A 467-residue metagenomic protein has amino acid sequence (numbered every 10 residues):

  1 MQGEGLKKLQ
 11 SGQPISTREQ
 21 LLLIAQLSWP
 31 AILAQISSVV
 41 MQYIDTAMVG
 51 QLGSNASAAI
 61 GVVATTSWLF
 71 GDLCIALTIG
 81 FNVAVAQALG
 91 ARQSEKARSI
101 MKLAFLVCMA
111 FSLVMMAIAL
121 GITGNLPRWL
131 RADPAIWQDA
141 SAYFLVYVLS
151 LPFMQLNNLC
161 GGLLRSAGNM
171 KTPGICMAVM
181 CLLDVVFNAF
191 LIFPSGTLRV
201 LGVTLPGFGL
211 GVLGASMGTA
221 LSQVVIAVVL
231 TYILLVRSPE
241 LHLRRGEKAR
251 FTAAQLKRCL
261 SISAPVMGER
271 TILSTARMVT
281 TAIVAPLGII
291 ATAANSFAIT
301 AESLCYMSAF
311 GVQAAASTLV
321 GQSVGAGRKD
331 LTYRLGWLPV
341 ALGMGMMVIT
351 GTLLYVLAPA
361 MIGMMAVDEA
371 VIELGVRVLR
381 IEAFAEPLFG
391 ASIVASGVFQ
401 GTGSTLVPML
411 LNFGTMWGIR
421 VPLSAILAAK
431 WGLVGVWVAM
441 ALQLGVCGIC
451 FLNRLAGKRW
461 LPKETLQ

Functional and structural regions predicted by a protein language model:
M1-A31, V85-P152, L183, R199-S263 (+2 more regions): Short alpha-helical transmembrane segments in multi-pass integral membrane proteins
I15-A47, Q51-L52, T65-G80, A84 (+5 more regions): N-terminal transmembrane alpha-helices
I24, A119, G162, N188 (+8 more regions): Structural signal for membrane-spanning alpha-helices in multi-pass inner-membrane proteins, emphasizing helix cores
Q26-D45, V146, N157, S222-I226 (+3 more regions): Transmembrane helical elements of multi-pass membrane transporters/channels
I36, V40-A58, P127-P134, F190-S195 (+6 more regions): Helix-terminus/linker motif at the lipid-water interface of multi-pass membrane proteins
V49-W68, P134-A142, V212-L213, M217 (+5 more regions): Interfacial/gating helices of multi-pass transporter permease domains
S57-A117, M154-G168, T172-P173, A294-A358 (+1 more regions): Small-residue-rich hydrophobic transmembrane alpha-helices
T78, N82, Y147-R165, P173-C181 (+5 more regions): Short runs within selected transmembrane alpha-helices of multi-pass transporters and secretion channels
